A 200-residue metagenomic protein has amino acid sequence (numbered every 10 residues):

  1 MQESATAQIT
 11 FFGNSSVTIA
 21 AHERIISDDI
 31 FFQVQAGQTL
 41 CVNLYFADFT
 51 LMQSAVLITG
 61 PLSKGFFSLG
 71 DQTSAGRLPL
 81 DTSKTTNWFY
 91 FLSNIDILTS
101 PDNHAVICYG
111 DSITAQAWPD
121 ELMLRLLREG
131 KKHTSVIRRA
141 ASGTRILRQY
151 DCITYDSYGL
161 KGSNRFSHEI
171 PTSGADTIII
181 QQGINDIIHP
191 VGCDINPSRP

Functional and structural regions predicted by a protein language model:
M1-Y109, T114-A115, R128-K131: N-terminal secretory targeting modules
F49, S112-A115, A141-I146, I184-I188: Solvent-exposed loop/turn segments at secondary-structure junctions within structured extracellular/periplasmic domains
M52-L57, Q116-P119, R148-D151, P190-C193: Short, solvent-exposed loop/turn and secondary-structure capping segments
L98-S100, R139, P171-S173: Short glycine/proline-enriched loop/turn "hinge" motifs that connect secondary-structure elements and lie
H104, A117-N164, H168-E169: Phosphate-binding active sites in nucleotide-utilizing proteins
A105-G110, T114, H133-A140, D176-Q182: Structural recognition of the beta-strand scaffold that forms the well-ordered cores of secreted hydrolase catalytic
K132, I153-P200: Alpha-helical cap/lid subdomain in secreted, periplasmic, or secretory-pathway luminal O-acyl-processing enzymes
